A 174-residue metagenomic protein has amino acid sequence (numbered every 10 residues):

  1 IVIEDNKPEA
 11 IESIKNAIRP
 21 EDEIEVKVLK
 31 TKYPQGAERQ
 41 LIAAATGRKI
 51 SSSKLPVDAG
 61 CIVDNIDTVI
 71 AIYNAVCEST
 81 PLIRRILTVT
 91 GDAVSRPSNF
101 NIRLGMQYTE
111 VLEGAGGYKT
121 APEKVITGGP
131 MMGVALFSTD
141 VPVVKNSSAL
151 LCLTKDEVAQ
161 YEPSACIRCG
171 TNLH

Functional and structural regions predicted by a protein language model:
I1-I3: Short catalytic-loop micro-motif centered on adjacent basic/acidic residues
D5-Y108, G114-A121, G129: Hydrophobic alpha-helical positions that pack around
E12-S13, E38-R39, L136-T139, E162-P163: Short, well-ordered secondary-structure micro-motifs
L87-V89, K119-S148: Ubiquitin-like/PB1-type beta-grasp interaction modules and other compact soluble beta-rich domains
F100, V141-P142, V158, C169: Replace "in large, NTP-powered and nucleic-acid-processing enzymes" with "in large, NTP-powered factors and other
Q107-Y108, P130-V134, E157-V158: Short, catalytically relevant binding-site loops at active-site mouths
V143-T154, A159: Glycine-rich and small/hydrophobic secondary-structure elements
A159-H174: Cysteine-centered iron-sulfur cluster-binding motifs in ferredoxin-type domains/subunits of redox enzymes
